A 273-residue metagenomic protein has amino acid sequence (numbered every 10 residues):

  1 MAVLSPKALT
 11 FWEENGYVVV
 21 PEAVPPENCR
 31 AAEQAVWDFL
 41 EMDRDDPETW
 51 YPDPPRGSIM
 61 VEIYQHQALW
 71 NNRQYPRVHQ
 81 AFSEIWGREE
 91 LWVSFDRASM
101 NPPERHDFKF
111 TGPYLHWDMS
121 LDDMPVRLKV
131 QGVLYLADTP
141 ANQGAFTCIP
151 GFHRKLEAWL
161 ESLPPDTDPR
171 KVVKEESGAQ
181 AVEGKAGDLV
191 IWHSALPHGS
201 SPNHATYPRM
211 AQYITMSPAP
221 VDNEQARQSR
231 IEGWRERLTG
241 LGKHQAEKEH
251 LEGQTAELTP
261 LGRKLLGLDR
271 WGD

Functional and structural regions predicted by a protein language model:
M1-E14, P21-D122: Non-heme Fe(II)-dependent double-stranded beta-helix
M42-P47, A81, L196-D273: Non-heme Fe(II)/2-oxoglutarate
E84-W92, D123-V126, L136-Q143, K155: Secondary-structure boundary elements
M100, I149-L156, T215-V221: Short edge-strand/loop segments of extracellular domains
F110-W117, P164-E176, P208-M210, R227-E232: Short, surface-exposed loop/helix-turn segments at secondary-structure junctions that function as lids/hinges flanking
D122-A141, E183-G184, I214-P218: Short, conserved beta-strand element in jelly-roll/cupin
T139-S201: Double-stranded beta-helix
